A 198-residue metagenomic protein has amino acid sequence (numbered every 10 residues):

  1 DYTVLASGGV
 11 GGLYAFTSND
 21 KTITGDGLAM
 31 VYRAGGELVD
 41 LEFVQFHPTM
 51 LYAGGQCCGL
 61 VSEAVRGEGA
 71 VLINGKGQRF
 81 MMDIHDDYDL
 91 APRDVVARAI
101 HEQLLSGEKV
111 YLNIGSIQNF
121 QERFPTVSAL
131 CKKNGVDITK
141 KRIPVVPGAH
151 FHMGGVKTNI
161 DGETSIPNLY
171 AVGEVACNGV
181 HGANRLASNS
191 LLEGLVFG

Functional and structural regions predicted by a protein language model:
D1, R66-A70, G75, H152-E163: Extended, non-globular alpha-helical segments
D1-G8, V31, G77, L169-G173: Short hydrophobic core segments
Y2, A6-G11, F124, V136 (+1 more regions): Glycine-/small-residue-rich beta->alpha transition segments that form the dinucleotide
G9-G11, D20, F43-Y52, V175-C177: Acidic, glycine-rich active-site loops and adjacent beta-strand->loop/helix elements that engage anionic groups
L13-A34, I166, N178-F197: A conserved FAD-binding loop/helix module that cradles the flavin
M30, G36-I143, G194-L195: An anion/pyrophosphate-binding glycine-rich loop and adjacent beta-alpha core in soluble alpha-beta enzymes
A53-C58, M153-K157, R185-L186: Short glycine/threonine-rich loop-to-helix capping motif typified by GTGT followed within a few residues by an Asp-Pro
T126-A176: A glycine-rich dinucleotide-binding beta-alpha-beta segment and adjacent secondary-structure elements that constitute
